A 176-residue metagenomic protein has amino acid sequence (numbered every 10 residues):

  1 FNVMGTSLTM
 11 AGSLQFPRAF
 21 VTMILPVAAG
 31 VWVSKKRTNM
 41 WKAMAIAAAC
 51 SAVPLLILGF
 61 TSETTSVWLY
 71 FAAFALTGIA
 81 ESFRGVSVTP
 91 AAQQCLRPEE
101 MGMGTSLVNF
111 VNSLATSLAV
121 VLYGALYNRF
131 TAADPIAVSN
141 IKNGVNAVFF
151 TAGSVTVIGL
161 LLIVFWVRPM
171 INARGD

Functional and structural regions predicted by a protein language model:
F1-R84, E99: Transmembrane core module of solute transporters
A11, A43, G104, A147-T151: Alpha-helical transmembrane segments of multi-pass secondary-active solute transporters
V27-S34, P90, V120, G124: Small-residue-mediated transmembrane helix hinge/kink sites in multi-pass secondary transporters
L56-F60, S117, R129, L160-F165: Membrane-embedded alpha-helical segments of multi-pass transporters/permeases
F83-L96: Intracellular juxtamembrane helix-capping segments at the cytosolic ends of symmetry-related transmembrane helices
C95, E99-A132: A late C-terminal transmembrane helix in Major Facilitator Superfamily
N146-V164: Symmetry-related core transmembrane helices of the 12-TM Major Facilitator Superfamily/SLC fold
W166-D176: Intrinsic disorder in cytosolic terminal tails and internal cytosolic loops of multi-pass membrane transporters
